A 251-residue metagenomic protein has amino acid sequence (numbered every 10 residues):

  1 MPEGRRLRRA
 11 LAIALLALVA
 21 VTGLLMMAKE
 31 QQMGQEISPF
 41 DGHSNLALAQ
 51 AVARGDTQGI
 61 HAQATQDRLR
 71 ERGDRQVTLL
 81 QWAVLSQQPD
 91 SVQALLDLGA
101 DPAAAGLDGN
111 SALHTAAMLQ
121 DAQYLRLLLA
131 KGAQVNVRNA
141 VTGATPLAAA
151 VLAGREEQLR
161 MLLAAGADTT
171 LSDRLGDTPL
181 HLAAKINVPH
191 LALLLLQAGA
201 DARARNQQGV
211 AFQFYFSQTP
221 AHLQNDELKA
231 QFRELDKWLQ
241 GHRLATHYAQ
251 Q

Functional and structural regions predicted by a protein language model:
P2, G23, M27-A47, A198 (+2 more regions): Ankyrin-repeat-protein effector appendages
P2-L18: N-terminal Sec-pathway targeting helices
M33-W82: N-terminal segments that cap or nucleate solenoid repeat domains
S44, Q76, G109, T142-G143 (+2 more regions): Start-of-repeat signature of ankyrin repeats
Q50-G55, W82-Q88, T115-D121, A149-R155 (+2 more regions): Ankyrin repeat A-helix N-terminal signature
D56-A64, Q88-L96, D121-L129, R155-L163 (+2 more regions): Ankyrin repeat structural motif
L69-R70, P102, V135, T169 (+1 more regions): Ankyrin-repeat inter-repeat connecting loop/turn
G73, G106, N139-A140, D173 (+1 more regions): Ankyrin repeat boundary/linker residues
